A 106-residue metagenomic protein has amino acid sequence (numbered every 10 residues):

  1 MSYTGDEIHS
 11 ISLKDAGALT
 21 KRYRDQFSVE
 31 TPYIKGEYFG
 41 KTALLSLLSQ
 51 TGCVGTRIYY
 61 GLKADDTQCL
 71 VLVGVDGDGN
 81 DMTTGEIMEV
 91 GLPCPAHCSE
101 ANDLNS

Functional and structural regions predicted by a protein language model:
M1-S106: Detector for the mature cores of small, proteolytically processed and post-translationally modified peptide effectors
